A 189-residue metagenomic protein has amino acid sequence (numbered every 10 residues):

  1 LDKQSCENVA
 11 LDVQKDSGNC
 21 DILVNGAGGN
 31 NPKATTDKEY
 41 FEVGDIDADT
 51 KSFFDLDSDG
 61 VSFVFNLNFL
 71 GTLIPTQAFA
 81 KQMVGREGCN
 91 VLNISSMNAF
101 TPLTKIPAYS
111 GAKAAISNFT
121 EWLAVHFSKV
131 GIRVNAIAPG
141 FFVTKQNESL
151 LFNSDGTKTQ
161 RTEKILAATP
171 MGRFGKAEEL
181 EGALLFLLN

Functional and structural regions predicted by a protein language model:
D21, S117, F127-V143: Conserved Rossmann-fold SDR core element
T36-F41, K129, F141-A168: A glycine/serine/threonine-rich, flexible loop-to-helix segment that serves as the NAD(P) cofactor-binding "lid"
Y40-L73, L92, I116, M171: Catalytic Tyr-X3-Lys loop
T76, A112: Active-site helix of classical SDR
K81, V125-H126: Alpha-helical segment proximal to the catalytic Tyr-Lys
S96: Residue(s) in the substrate-gating loop at a strand-loop-helix junction that position the organic substrate next
P102-S110, W122, L150: Active-site loop-to-helix junction immediately N-terminal to the catalytic Tyr of the SDR YXXXK motif in Rossmann-fold
A136, K158-N189: C-terminal helical subdomain
